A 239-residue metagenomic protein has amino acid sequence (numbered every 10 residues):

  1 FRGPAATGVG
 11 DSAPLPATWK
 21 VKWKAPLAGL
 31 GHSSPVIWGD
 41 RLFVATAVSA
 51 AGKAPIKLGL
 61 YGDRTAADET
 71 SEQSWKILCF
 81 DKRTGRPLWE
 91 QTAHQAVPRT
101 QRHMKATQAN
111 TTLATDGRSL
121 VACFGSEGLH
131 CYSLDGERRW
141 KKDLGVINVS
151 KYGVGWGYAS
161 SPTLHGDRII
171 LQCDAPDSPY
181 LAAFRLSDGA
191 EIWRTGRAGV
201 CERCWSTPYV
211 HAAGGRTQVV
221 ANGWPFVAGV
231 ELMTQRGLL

Functional and structural regions predicted by a protein language model:
R2-L239: Noncatalytic, solvent-exposed loop/strand surfaces of beta-propeller-type extracellular/periplasmic domains
